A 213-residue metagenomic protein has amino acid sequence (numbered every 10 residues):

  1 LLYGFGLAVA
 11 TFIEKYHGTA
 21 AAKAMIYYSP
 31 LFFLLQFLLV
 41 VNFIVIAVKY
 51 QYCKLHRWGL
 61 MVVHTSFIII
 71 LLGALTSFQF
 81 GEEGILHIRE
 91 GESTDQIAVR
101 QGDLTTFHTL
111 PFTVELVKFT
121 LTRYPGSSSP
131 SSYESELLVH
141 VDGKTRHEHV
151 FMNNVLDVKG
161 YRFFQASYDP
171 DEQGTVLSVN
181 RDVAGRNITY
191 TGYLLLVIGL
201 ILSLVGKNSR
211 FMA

Functional and structural regions predicted by a protein language model:
L1-A213: Solvent-exposed, non-transmembrane regions of integral membrane proteins
